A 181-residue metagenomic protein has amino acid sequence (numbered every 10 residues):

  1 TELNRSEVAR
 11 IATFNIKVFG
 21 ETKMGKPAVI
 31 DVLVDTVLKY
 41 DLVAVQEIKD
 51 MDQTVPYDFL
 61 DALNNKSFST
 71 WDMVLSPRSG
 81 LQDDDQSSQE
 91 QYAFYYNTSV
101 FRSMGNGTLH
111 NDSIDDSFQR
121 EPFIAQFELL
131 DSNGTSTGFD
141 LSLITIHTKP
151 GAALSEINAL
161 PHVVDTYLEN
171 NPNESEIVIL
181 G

Functional and structural regions predicted by a protein language model:
T1-G181: Divalent cation-coordinating acidic motifs and surrounding scaffolds that mediate Ca2+/Mg2+/Mn2+/Zn2+-dependent binding
